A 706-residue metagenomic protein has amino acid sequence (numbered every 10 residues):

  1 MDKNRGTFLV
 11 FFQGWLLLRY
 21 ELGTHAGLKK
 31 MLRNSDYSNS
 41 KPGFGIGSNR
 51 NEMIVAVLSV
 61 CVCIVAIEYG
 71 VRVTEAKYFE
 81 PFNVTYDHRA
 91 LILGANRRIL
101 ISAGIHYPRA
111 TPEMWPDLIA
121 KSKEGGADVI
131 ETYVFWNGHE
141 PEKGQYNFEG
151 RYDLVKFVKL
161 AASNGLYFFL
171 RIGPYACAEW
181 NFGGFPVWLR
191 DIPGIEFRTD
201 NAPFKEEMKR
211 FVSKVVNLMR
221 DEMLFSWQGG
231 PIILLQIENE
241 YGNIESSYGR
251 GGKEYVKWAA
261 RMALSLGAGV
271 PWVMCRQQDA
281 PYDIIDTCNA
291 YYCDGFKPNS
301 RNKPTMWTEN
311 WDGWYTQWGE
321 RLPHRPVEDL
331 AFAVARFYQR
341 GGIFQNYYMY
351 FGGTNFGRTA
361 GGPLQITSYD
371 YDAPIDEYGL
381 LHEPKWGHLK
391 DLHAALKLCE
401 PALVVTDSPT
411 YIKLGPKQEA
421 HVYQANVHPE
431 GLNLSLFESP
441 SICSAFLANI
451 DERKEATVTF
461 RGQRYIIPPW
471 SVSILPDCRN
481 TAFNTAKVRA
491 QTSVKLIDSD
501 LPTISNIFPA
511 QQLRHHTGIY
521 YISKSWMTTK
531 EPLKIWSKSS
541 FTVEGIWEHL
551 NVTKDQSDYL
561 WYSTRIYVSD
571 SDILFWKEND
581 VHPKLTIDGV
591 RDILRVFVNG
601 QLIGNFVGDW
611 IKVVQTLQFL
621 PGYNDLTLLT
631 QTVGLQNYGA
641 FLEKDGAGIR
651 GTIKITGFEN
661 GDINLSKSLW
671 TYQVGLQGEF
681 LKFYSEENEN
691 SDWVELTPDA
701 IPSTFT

Functional and structural regions predicted by a protein language model:
D2-N49: Short, low-complexity, Lys/Arg-enriched N-terminal segments of secretory-pathway carbohydrate enzymes
L9-W15, M53-R72, A76: Cleavable N-terminal signal peptides of Sec/SRP-targeted secreted and luminal proteins
I54, K205-L218, Q228-I237, G242-N243 (+6 more regions): Carbohydrate-binding surfaces of carbohydrate-active enzymes
E68-V129: N-terminal carbohydrate-binding accessory modules
F79-P81, L170, P174-E207, V215-Q345: Substrate-binding/catalytic cleft of secreted carbohydrate-active enzymes, primarily glycoside hydrolases
N96, E131-Q145, G150, A178-K205 (+3 more regions): Aromatic- and acidic-residue-enriched carbohydrate-binding clefts of CAZyme catalytic domains
H106-E124, K143-L160, E254, V327 (+4 more regions): Aromatic- and glycine-enriched glycan-recognition loops and surfaces that form the carbohydrate-binding subsites
W115-N181, A260, L264-S265: Aromatic-lined substrate-binding rim segments of carbohydrate-active enzymes
